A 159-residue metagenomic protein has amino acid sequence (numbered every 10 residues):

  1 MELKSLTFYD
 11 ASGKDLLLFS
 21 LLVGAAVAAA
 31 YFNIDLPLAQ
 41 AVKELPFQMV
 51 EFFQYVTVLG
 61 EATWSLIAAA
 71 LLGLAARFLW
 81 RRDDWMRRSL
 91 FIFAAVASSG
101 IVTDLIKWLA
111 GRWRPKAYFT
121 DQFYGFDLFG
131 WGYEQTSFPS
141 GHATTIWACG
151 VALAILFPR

Functional and structural regions predicted by a protein language model:
E2-T136, T144-R159: Hydrophobic alpha-helical bundle signature of multipass membrane enzymes
G141: Active-site helix of classical SDR
